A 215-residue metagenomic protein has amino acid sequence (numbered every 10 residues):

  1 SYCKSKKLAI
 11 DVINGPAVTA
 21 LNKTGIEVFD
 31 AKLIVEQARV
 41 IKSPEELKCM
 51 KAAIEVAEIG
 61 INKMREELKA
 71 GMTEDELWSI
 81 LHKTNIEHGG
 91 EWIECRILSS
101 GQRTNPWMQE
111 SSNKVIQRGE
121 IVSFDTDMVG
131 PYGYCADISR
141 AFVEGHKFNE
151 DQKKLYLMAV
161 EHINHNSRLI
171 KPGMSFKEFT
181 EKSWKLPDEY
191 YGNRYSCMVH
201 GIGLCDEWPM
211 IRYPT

Functional and structural regions predicted by a protein language model:
S1-T215: Active-site neighborhoods and metal-handling regions in enzymes and metal-associated proteins
